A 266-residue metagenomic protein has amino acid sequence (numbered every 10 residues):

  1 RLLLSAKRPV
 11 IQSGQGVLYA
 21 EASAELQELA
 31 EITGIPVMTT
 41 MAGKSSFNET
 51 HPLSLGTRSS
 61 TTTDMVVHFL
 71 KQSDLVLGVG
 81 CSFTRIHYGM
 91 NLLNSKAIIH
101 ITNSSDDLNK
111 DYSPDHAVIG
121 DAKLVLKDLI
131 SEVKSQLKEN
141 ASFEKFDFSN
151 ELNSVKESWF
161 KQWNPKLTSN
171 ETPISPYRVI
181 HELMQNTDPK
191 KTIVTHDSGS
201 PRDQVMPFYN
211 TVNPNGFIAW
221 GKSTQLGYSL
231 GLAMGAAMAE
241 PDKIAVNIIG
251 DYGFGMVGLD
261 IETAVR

Functional and structural regions predicted by a protein language model:
R1-A6, S131-S135, N150-S158: Cofactor-/ligand-binding subdomain signature composed of acidic, glycine-rich, tryptophan-containing flexible loops
R1-P9, L29, L70-Q72, E182-K190 (+1 more regions): Glycine-rich phosphate/diphosphate-binding loops that line cofactor/substrate pockets in enzymes
K7-A20, A30: Glycine-rich phosphate/diphosphate-binding loops and the adjacent beta-loop-alpha structural elements that coordinate
Q12, G34-M41, I99-T102: Short internal beta-strands
E21-G34, N91-S95, H116-A117, K134-S135 (+2 more regions): Short, solvent-exposed amphipathic alpha-helical segments in soluble enzyme and RNA/protein-processing domains
G43-E151: Glycine-rich, acidic loop regions that bind phosphate or pyrophosphate groups
V66, Q72-L75, G80-T84, S200-R266: Thiamine diphosphate
N153-A237: Active-site diphosphate/adenylate-binding microenvironment
